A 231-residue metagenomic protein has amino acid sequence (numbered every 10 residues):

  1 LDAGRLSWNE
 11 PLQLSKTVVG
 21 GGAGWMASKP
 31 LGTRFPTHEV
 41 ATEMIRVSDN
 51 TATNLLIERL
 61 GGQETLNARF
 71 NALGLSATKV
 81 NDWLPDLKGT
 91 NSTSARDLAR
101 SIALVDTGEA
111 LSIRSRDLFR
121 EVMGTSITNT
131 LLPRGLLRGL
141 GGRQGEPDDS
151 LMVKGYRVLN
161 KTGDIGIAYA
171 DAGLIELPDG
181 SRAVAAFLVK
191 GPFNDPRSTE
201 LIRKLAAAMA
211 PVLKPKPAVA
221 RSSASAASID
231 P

Functional and structural regions predicted by a protein language model:
L1-L14, M44, A185: Active-site SXXK
R5, R59, L104-P231: Structured C-terminal helix/loop/strand segments within mature extracytoplasmic catalytic/sensor domains
L12, K16-V18, L84, F187-V189 (+1 more regions): A mature extracytoplasmic/lumenal domain signature
K16-S28, A72, E121-P133: Short, mixed-charge aromatic SLiMs
T17-L55, Q63: Conserved catalytic neighborhood of penicillin-recognizing serine enzymes
P36, N54-I113: Mid-domain, small-residue-enriched loop/turn segments at the edges of structured enzyme/sensor domains
P36-V40, V47-T53, N81-D86, K154-R157 (+1 more regions): Flexible glycine/proline-enriched surface loops and loop-helix/loop-strand junctions
V40-I45, L56, F70, I102 (+1 more regions): Short alpha-helical scaffolding segments that buttress acidic/His motifs in well-ordered protein cores
